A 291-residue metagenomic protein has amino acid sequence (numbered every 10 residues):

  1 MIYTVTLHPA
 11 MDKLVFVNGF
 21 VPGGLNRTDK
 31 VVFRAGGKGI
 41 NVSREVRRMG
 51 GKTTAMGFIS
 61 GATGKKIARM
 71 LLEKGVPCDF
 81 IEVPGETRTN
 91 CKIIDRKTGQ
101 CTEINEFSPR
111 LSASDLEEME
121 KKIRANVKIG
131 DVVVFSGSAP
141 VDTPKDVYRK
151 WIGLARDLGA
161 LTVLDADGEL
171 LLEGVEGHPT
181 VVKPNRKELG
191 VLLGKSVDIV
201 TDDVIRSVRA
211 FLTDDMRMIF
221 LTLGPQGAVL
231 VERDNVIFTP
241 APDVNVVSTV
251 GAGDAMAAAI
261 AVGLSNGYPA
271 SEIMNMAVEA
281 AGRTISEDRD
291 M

Functional and structural regions predicted by a protein language model:
M1-M56, G64-K66: Glycine-rich phosphate/adenosyl-contacting loop at the front of the ribokinase-like
G24, R48-D131: Conserved N-terminal subdomain of the carbohydrate kinase-like
V46, N185, G253: Short, conserved phosphate/pyrophosphate- and ester-handling motifs at nucleotide-, phospho-/glycolipid
P109-S112, A139-T143, L170-L172, A228 (+1 more regions): Short, small-residue-enriched loops and turns at beta-alpha junctions that line or gate enzyme active sites
V132-D202: Conserved beta-alpha-beta core of the PfkB/ribokinase-like small-molecule kinase fold
L154, L172, T201-M291: Conserved phosphate-binding/catalytic region of the ribokinase-like
